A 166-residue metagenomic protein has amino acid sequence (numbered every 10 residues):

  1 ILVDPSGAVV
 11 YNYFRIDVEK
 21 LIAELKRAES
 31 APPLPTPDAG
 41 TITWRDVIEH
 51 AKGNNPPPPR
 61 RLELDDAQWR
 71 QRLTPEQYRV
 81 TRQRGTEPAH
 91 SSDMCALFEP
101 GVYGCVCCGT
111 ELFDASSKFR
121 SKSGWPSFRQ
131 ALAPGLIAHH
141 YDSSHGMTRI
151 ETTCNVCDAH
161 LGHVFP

Functional and structural regions predicted by a protein language model:
L2-A39: Thiol-/selenol-based redox modules, centered on thioredoxin-like and closely related oxidoreductase domains
V10, G53-N54, D93, H139: Residue-level detector of alpha-helix boundaries and kinks
F14, P58, S143: Charged, low-complexity surface patches
E19-I22, R45-I48, R70, Y78-R79: Generic detector of well-ordered alpha-helical segments enriched in charged/polar residues, highlighting helical
A31-Q68: N-terminal pre-domain segments of enzymes
R61, D66, R70-P166: A short Gly-Trp-Pro
